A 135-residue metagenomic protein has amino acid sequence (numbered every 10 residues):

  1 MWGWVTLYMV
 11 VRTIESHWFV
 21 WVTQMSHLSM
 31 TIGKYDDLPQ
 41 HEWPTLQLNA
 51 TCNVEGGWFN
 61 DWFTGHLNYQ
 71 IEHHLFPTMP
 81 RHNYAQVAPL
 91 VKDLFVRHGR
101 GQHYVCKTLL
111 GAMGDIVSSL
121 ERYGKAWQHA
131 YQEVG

Functional and structural regions predicted by a protein language model:
M1-G135: Hydrophobic transmembrane helical bundles of multi-pass organellar membrane proteins
